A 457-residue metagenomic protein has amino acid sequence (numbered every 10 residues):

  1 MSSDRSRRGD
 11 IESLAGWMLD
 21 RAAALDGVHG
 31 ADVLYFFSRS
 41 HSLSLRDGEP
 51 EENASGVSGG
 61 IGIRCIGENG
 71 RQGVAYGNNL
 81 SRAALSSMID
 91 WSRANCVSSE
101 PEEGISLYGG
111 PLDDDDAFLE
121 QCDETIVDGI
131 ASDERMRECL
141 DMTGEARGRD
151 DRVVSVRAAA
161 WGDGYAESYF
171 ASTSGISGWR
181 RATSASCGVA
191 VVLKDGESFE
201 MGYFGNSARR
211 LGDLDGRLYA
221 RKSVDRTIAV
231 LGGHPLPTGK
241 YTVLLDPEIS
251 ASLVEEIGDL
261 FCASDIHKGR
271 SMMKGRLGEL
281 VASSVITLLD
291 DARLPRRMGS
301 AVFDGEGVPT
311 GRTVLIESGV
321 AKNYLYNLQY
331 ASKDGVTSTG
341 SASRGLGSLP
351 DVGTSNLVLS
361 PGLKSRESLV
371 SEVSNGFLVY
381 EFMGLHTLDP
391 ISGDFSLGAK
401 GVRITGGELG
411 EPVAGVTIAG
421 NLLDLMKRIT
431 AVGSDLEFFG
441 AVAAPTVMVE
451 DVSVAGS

Functional and structural regions predicted by a protein language model:
M1-S457: N-terminal small-residue-enriched
